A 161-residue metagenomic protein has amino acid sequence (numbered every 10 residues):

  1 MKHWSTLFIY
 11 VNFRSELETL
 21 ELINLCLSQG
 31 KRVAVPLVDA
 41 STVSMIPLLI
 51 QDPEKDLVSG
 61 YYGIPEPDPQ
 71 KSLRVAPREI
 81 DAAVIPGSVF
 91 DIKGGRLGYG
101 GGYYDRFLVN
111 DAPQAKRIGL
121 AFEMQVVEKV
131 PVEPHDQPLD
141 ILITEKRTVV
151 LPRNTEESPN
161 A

Functional and structural regions predicted by a protein language model:
M1-R78: N-terminal active-site beta-alpha-beta segment that forms phosphate/nucleotide-binding and substrate-recognition loops
I9, V33, V84, G100 (+1 more regions): Residue-level signal for inorganic ion chemistry
Y10-F13, Y62, F90, Y99 (+2 more regions): Aromatic side chains
V11, L37-V38, G87-S88, F122-M124 (+1 more regions): Short secondary-structure boundary segments
E18, L48-L49, K55, P86 (+2 more regions): Charge-rich, low-complexity amphipathic helices in intrinsically disordered tails/linkers adjacent to domains
E18-N24, G94-L108: Short Gly/Thr/Asp-enriched flexible loops that form oxyanion-binding sites at enzyme active sites
P65, P86-V89: A structured binding-face within diverse protein domains that lines the active/interaction site
D68, R78-A83, I92-G95, D105-A161: Surface-exposed, charge/polar-rich loops and edge strands
